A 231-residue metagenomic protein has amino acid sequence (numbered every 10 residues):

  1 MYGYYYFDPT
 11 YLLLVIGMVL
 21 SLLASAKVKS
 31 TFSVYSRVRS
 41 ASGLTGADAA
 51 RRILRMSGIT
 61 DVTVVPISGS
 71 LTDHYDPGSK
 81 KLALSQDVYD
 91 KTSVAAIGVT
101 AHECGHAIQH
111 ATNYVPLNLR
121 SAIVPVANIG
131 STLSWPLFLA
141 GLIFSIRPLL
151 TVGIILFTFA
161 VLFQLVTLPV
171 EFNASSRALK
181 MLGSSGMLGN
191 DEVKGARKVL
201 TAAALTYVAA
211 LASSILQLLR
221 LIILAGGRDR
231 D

Functional and structural regions predicted by a protein language model:
M1-Y4, A26-G130, L162-L216, I223-D231: Polar-ligand-bearing catalytic/cofactor-coordination segments of membrane-embedded or membrane-tethered inner-membrane
Y2-T31, G141, R147-P148, V152-I154 (+2 more regions): Hydrophobic alpha-helical transmembrane segments of small proteolipidic membrane proteins, enriched in energy-coupled
V126-I146: Post-HExxH zinc-binding segment in Zn-dependent metallohydrolases
P136, T151, L211-I215: A hydrophobic membrane-anchoring feature enriched in long, contiguous, low-charge segments that mark signal-anchor
